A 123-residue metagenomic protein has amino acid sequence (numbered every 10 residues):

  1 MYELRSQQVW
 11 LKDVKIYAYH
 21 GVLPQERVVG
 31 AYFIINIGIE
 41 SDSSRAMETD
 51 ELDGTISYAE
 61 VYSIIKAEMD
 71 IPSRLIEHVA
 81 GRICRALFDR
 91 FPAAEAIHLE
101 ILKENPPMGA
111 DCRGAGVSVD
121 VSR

Functional and structural regions predicted by a protein language model:
M1-R123: N-terminal, polar/charged subdomain of small-to-medium soluble alpha/beta proteins
